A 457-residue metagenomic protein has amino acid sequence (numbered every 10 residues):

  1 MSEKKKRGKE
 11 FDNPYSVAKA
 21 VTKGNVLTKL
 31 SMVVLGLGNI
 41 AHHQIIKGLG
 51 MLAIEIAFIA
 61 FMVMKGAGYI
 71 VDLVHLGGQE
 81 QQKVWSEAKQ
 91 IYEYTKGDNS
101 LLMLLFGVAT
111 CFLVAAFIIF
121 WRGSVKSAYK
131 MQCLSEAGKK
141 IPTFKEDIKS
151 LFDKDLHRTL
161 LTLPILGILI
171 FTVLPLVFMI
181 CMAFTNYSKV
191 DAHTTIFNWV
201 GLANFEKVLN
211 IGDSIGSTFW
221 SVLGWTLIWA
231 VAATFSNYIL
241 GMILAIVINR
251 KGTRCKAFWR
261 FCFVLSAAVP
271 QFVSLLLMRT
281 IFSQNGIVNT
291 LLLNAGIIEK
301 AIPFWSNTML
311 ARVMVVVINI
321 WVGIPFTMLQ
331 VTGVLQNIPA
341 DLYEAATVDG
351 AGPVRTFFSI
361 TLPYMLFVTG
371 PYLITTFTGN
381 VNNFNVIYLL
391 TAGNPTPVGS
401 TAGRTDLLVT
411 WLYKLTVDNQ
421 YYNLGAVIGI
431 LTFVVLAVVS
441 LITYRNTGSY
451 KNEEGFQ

Functional and structural regions predicted by a protein language model:
S2-Y15, N25-V26, V33-L37, A41 (+6 more regions): N-terminal signal-anchor/first transmembrane alpha helix
A18-T22, V398: A ubiquitous short alpha-helical element
V21-T28, Q44-G48, S100, L104 (+6 more regions): Hydrophobic, aromatic-rich alpha-helical transmembrane segments and their membrane-interface anchor motifs
H43, K65-Q81, F112: Transmembrane-helix bundle segments that line or gate the permeation/cavity pathway in multi-pass membrane proteins
K65-L73, V125, L156-Q457: A structural signal for multi-pass alpha-helical bundles of membrane permease subunits that mediate small-molecule
L73-T95: Perimembrane loop-to-helix junctions flanking transmembrane segments
A88-T95, P142-L151, V208-I215, K300-W305: Short membrane-interface loop/juxtamembrane segments of multi-pass integral membrane proteins
